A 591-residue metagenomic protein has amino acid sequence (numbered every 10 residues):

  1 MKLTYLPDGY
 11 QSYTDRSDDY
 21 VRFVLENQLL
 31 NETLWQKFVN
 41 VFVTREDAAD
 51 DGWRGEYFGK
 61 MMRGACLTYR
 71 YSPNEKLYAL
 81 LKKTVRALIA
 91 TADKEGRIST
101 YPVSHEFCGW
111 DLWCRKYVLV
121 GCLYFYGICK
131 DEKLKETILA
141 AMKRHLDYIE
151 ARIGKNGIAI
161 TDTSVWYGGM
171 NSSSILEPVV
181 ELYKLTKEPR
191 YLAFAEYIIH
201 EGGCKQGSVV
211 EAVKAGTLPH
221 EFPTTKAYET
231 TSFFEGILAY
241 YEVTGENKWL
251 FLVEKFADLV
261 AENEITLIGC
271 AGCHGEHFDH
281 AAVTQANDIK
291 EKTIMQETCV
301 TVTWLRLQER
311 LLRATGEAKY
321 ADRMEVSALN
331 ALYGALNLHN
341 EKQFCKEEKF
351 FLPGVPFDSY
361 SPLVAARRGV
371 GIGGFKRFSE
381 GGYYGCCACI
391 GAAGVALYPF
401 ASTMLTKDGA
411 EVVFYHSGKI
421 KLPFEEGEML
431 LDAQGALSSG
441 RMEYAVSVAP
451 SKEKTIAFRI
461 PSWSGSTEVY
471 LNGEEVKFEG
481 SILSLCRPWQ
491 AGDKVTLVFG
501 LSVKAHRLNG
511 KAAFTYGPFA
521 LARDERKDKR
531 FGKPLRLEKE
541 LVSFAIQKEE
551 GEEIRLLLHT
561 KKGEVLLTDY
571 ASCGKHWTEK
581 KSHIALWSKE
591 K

Functional and structural regions predicted by a protein language model:
M1-Y57, N74-S99, A140-K143: Low-complexity, Ser/Thr/Pro/Gly-enriched N-terminal "stalk/linker" regions
T4, S17, A195, V253 (+3 more regions): C-terminal beta-rich recognition modules with glycine/proline-rich loops and embedded aromatic residues
V41-F58, T100-V118, G154-S172, C204-E246 (+2 more regions): Solvent-exposed loop and edge beta-strand segments that line ligand/cofactor-binding and catalytic clefts
D47-D51, Y69-G202, S208: Extended ligand-binding groove/face enriched in aromatic
K60-E75, Y117-K133, S174-E188, S232-E246 (+4 more regions): Well-ordered alpha-helical scaffold segments within catalytic/enzyme domains
E242-N263, K290-N340: Catalytic-core region of carbohydrate-active enzymes that cleave or remodel glycosidic bonds
S451-L471: Beta-strand-rich binding/interaction modules
S464-P488, A505-N509: Solvent-exposed beta-strand/loop surfaces of large extracellular or lumenal domains
